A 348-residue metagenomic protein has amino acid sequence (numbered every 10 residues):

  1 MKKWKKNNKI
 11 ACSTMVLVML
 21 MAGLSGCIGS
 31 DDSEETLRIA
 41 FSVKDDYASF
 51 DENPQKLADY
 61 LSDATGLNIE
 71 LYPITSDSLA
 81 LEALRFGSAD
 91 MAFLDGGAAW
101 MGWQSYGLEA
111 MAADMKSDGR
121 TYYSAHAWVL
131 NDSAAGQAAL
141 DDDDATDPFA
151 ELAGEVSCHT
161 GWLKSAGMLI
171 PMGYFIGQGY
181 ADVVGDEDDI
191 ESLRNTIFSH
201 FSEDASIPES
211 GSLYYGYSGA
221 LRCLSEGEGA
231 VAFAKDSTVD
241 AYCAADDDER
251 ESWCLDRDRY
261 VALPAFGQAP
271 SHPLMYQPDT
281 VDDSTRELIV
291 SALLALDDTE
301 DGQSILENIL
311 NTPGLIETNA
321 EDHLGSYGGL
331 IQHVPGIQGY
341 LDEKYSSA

Functional and structural regions predicted by a protein language model:
M1-S33: Secretory targeting signatures
S33-F50, L67-P73, E155-C158: Short, well-ordered beta-strand elements
E34-L37, D45-D59, V281-A348: An extracytoplasmic/periplasmic, membrane-proximal ligand-sensing/linker region
R38, S42-V43, A112-H126, G185-I207 (+2 more regions): Periplasmic-binding protein-like
L57-T65, A153, S165-L213, A245-R250: Ligand-binding cleft/hinge of the Venus flytrap
L71-E82, D95-G97, V183-R222, E226: Short helix-initiation/N-cap motifs at beta->coil->alpha
F93-G107, Y174-G177, Y217-R257: A ligand-binding cleft/hinge motif common to bilobed small-molecule-binding domains
D114-V183: A conserved helix-loop-strand patch within extracytoplasmic ligand-binding domains of the periplasmic binding
